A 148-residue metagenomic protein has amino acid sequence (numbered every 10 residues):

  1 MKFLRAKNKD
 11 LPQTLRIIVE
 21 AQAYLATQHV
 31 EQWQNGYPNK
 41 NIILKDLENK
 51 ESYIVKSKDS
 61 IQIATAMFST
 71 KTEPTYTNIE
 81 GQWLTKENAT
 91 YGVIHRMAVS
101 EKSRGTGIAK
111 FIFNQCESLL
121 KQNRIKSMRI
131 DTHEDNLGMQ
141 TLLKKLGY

Functional and structural regions predicted by a protein language model:
K2-R16: A short beta-loop-alpha structural element at the N-terminal edge of CoA-dependent acyl/N-acetyltransferase catalytic
A6, M97-V99, T132: Hydrophobic adenine-recognition pocket in adenosine-nucleotide-binding enzymes
Q22-I42: Conserved GNAT-fold acetyl-CoA-binding loop/helix
N49-A66: Conserved beta-hairpin
M67-R96, R104: Conserved acyl-donor/pantetheine-binding loop and adjacent beta-alpha core of acyl/acetyltransferases and related
R96-V99, G105-S118, T141-K145: Conserved acetyl-CoA-binding loop-helix of GNAT-fold acetyltransferases
R104, I130-M139: Conserved beta-strand-loop-alpha-helix junction that forms the acyl-donor binding cleft
F113, L120-T132: Conserved GNAT acetyl-CoA-binding A-motif
